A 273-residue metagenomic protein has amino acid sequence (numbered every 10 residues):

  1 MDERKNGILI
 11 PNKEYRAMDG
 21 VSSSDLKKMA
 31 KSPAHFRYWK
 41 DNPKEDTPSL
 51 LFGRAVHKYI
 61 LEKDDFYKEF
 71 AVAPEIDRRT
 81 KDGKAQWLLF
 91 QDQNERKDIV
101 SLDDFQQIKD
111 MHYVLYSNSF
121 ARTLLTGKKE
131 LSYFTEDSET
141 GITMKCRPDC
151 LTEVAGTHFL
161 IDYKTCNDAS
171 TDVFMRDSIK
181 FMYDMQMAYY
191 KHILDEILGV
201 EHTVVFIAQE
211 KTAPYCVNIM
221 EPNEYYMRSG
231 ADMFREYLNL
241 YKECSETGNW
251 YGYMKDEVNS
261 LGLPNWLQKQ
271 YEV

Functional and structural regions predicted by a protein language model:
M1-C146, K255: Metal-dependent nuclease catalytic cores that hydrolyze phosphodiester bonds in DNA/RNA, characterized by
N42-E45, Q93-V100, D172-M182, N223-Y225: Short histidine-centered catalytic/ligand-binding loop motif
H57, C150, F234: A residue-level signal for conserved active-site and pocket-lining positions in enzyme catalytic cores
I60-D65, D137, T165-D168, D195-L198 (+1 more regions): Hydrophobic/aromatic-lined pockets within catalytic cores
S117-L125, T152-F159, L194-H202: Secondary-structure boundary elements
G141-K145, G156-H158, E201, T212-Y215: Coil-to-beta-strand transition motifs
C146-F174, Y190: Conserved catalytic cores of phosphodiester-cleaving nucleases, focusing on short active-site segments
I179-D184, Y189-V273: Metal-dependent nuclease catalytic regions and adjoining charged, substrate-binding loops involved in nucleic-acid end
